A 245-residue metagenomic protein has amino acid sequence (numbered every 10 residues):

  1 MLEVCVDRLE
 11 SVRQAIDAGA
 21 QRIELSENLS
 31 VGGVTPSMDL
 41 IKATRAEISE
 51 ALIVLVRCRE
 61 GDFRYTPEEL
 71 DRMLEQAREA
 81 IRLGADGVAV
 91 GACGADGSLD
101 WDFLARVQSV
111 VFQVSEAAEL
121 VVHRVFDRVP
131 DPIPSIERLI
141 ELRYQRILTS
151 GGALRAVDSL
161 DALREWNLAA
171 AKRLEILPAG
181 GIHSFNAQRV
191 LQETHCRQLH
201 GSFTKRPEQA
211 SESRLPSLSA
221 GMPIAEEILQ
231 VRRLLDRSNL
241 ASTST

Functional and structural regions predicted by a protein language model:
M1-C5, L9, R45-S49, S242-T245: N-terminal amphipathic alpha-helix/helix-capping segment at the start of soluble metabolic enzymes
M1-I23, N28-T35: N-terminal pre-domain/capping segments
L2-V6, I23-L25, L52-V56, V88-V90 (+4 more regions): Hydrophobic faces of well-ordered beta-strands that scaffold small-molecule active sites in alpha/beta enzyme cores
D7-A18, R64-E79, D127-L142, W166-P178 (+1 more regions): Catalytic cores of alpha/beta
L9-E10, L29-E50, P67-R72, A92-S115 (+5 more regions): Active-site-adjacent beta->alpha loops and helix N-cap segments on the catalytic face of soluble alpha/beta enzymes
A20, S49, G84-A85, Y144 (+1 more regions): A structural motif
E75-G91: Ordered, amphipathic secondary-structure segments that act as subunit-interaction surfaces in large macromolecular
A170-T245: C-terminal alpha-helical cap/extension of soluble enzyme domains
